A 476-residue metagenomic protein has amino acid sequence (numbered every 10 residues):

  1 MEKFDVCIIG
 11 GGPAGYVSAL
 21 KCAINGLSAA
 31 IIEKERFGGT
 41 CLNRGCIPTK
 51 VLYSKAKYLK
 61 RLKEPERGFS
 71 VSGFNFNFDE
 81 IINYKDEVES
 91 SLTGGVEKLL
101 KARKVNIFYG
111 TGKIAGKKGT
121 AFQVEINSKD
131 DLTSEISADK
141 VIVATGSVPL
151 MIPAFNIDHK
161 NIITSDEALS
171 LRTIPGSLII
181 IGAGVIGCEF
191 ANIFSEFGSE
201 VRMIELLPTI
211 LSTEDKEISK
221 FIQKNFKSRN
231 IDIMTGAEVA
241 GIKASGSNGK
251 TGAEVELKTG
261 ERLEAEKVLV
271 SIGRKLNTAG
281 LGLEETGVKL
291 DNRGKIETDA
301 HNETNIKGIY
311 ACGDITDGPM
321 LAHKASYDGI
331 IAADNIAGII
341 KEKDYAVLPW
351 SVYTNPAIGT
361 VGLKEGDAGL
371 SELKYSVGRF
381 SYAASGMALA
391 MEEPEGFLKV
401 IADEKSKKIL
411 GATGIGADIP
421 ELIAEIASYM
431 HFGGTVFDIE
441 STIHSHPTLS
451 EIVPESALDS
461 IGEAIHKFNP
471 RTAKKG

Functional and structural regions predicted by a protein language model:
M1-G12, I174-G184: Beta1/beta-strand and adjacent pyrophosphate-binding region of the FAD-binding site in flavoprotein oxidoreductases
E2-F4, K21-L27, I32-I174, R202 (+6 more regions): Glycine-rich flavin
C7-A14, K21-E35, I47, V51-A56 (+2 more regions): Flexible, glycine-rich terminal cap/loop adjacent to redox cofactors in electron-transfer oxidoreductases
C7-I9, G112, E135-G146, I181 (+2 more regions): Short hydrophobic core segments
C46, T145-E200, I204, D232-I233 (+3 more regions): Glycine-rich dinucleotide-binding loop and its adjacent helix/turn
Y109, L257, D291, T298-A300 (+1 more regions): Short, acidic, Ser/Thr-enriched surface-loop or helix-capping motifs
D158-I174, R262-I336: FAD-site-proximal beta/loop scaffold in flavoenzymes
